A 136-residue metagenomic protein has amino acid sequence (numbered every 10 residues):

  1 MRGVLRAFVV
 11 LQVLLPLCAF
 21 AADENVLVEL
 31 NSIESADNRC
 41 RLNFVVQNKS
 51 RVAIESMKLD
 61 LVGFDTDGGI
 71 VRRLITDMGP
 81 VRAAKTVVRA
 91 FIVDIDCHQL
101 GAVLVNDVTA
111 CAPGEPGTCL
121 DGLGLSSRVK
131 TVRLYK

Functional and structural regions predicted by a protein language model:
M1-R6: Positively charged n-region of N-terminal signal peptides that target proteins for export
A7-P16: Bacterial N-terminal signal peptides
F20-R39, N43-V45, G122-G124, R128-Y135: Low-complexity, acidic Ser/Thr/Pro/Gly-rich terminal tails and inter-domain linkers that flank the onset of structured
N25, D94-K136: Terminal connector regions
Q47-R51: Short solvent-exposed strand-capping/beta-turn motif centered on an Asx-Ser/Thr pair
A53-S56: Short acidic/proline- and small/hydrophobic-mixed sequence motifs that coincide with surface turns and coil-to-beta
L59-L61: Hydrophobic beta-strand segments
F64-A102: Intrinsically disordered, low-complexity Pro/Gly/Ser/Thr-rich segments with frequent PxxP/GP/PP motifs and embedded
